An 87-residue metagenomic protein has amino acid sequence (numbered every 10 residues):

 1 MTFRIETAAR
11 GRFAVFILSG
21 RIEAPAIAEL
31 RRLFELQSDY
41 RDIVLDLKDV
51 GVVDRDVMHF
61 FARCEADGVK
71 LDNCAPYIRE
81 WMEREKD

Functional and structural regions predicted by a protein language model:
M1-V15: Short beta-strand/loop segment at the start of cytosolic alpha/beta domains
L18-D87: Amphipathic alpha-helical interaction surfaces in cytosolic regulatory modules
